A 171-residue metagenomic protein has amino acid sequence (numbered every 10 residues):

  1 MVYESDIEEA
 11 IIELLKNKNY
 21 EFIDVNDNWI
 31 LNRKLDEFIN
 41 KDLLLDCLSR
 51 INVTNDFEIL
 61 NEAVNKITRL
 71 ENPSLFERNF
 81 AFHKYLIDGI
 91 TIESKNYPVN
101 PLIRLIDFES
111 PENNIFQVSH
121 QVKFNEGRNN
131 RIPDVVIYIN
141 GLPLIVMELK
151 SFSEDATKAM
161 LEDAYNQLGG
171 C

Functional and structural regions predicted by a protein language model:
M1-C171: An alpha-helical interface "stripe"
